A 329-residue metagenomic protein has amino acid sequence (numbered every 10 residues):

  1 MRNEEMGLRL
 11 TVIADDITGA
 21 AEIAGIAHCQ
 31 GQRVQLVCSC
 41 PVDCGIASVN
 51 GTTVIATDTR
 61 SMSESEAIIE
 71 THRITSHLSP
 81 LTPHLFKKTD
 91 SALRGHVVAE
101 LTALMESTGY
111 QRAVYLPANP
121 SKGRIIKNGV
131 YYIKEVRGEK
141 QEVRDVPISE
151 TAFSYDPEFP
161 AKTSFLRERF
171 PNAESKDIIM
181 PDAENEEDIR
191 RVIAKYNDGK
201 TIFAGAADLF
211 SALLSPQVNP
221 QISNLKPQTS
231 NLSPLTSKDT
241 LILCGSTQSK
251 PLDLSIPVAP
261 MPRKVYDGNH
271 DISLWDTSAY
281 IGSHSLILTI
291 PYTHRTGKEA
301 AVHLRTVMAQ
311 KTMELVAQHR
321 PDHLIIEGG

Functional and structural regions predicted by a protein language model:
M1-M6, R73-P83, E135-D145, Q217-T236 (+1 more regions): Short, basic, low-complexity termini and linkers enriched in Ser/Thr/Gly/Pro that act as targeting/leader peptides
G7-T11, C29, R33-V37, G51 (+3 more regions): Cap/lid and interdomain-hinge subdomains that line or gate substrate/regulatory clefts in soluble alpha/beta enzymes
T11-I13, T52-A56, V114-L116, I178-D182 (+4 more regions): Structural motif
D16-G19, T89-V98, P120-K122, N185-E187 (+3 more regions): Gly/Ser/Thr-rich loops at beta-strand to alpha-helix junctions that form or flank small-molecule/cofactor-binding
A20, V34, L85-K87, Y292-G329: Hydrophobic alpha/beta core scaffold segments
Q35, P41-C44, E187-A194, V218 (+2 more regions): A short, acidic, amphipathic alpha-helical segment used as a generic capping/interface helix at domain edges
I46, T236-M313: Redox- and metal-dependent alpha/beta enzyme cores, enriched for Fe-S-associated oxidoreductases and cofactor-handling
D182-P220, L235-G268: Membrane-embedded hairpin module used as a gating/binding unit in multi-pass transport and secretion proteins
